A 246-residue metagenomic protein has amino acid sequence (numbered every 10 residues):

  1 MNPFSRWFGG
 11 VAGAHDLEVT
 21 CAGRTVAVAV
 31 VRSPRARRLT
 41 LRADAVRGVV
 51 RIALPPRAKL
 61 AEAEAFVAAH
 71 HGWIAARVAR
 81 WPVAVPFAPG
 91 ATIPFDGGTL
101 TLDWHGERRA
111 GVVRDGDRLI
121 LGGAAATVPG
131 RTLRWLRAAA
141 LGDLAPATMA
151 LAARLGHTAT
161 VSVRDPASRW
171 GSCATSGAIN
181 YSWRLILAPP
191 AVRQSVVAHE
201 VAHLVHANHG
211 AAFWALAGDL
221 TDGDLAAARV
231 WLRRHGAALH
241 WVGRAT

Functional and structural regions predicted by a protein language model:
M1-S195, L204-T246: Active-site-proximal or metal-binding-adjacent scaffold patches in catalytic folds
E200: Walker B catalytic acidic pair
